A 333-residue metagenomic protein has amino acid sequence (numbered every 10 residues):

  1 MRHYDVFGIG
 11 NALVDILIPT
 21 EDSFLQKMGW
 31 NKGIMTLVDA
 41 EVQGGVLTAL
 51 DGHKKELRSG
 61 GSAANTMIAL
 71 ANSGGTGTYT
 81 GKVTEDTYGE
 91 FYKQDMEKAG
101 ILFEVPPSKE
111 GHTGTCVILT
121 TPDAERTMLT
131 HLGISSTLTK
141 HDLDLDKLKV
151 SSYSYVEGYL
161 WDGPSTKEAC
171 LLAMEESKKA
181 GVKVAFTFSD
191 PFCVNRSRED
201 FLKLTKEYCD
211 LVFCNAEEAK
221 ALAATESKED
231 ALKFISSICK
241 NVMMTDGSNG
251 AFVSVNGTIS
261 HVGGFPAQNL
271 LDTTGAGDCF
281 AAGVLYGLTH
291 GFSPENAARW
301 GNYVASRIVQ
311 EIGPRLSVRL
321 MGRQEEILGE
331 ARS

Functional and structural regions predicted by a protein language model:
M1-L13, P19, Q26-L37, E176-K179 (+2 more regions): Conserved phosphate-binding/catalytic region of the ribokinase-like
M1-T80, F91: Glycine-rich phosphate/adenosyl-contacting loop at the front of the ribokinase-like
M67-T76, I118-T121, G287-H290: Alpha-helix C-terminal capping segments
G77, F103, V184-A185, V242: Hydrophobic beta-strand scaffold residues
D95-H112: A glycine-rich helix N-cap at a beta->alpha junction
E104-S108, I118-P164: Conserved phosphate-binding/catalytic loop of the ribokinase/pfkB sugar-kinase fold
Y153-K233, N249-A251: Conserved beta-alpha-beta core of the PfkB/ribokinase-like small-molecule kinase fold
